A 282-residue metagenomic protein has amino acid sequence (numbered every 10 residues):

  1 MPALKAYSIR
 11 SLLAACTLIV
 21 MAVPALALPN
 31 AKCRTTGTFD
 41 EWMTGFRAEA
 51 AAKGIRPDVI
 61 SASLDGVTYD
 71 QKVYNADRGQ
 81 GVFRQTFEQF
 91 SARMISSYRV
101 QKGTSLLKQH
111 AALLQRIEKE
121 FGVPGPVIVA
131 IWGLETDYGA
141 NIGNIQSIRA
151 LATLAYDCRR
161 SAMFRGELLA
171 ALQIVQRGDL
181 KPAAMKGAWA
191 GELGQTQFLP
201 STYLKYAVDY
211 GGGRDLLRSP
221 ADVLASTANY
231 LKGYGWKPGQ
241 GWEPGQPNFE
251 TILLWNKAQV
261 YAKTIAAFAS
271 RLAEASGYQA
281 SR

Functional and structural regions predicted by a protein language model:
P2-L13: Bacterial N-terminal signal peptides that target proteins for export
A22-P24: N-terminal signal peptide c-region/cleavage motif recognized by signal peptidases
A27-T35: Cleaved targeting-peptide boundary
R34-A62: Mature N-terminal segment immediately following signal peptide/propeptide cleavage in secreted/periplasmic
I55-S281: Catalytic glycan-binding domains that act on GlcNAc-containing polysaccharides
